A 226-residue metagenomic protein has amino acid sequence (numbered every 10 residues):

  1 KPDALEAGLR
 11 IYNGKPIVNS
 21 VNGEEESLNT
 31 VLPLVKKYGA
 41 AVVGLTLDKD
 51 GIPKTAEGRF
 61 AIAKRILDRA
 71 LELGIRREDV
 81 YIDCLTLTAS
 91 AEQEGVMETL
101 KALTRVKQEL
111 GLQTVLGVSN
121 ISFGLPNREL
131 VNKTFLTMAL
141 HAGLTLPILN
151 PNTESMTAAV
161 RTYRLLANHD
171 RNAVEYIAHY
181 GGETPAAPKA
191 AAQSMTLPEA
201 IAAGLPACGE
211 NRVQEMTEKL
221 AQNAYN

Functional and structural regions predicted by a protein language model:
P2-D79, L87-V115, S119-N226: ATP-dependent carboxylate/acyl-activation modules
